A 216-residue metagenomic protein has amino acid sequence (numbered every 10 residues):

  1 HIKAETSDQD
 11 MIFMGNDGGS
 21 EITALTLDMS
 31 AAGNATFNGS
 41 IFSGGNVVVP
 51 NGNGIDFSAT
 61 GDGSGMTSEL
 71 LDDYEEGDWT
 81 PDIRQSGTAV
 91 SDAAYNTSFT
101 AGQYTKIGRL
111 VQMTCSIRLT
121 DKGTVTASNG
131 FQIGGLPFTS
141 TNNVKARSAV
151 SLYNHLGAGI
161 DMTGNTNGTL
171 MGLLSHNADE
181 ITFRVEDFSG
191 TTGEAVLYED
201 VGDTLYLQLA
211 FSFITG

Functional and structural regions predicted by a protein language model:
H1-V49, Q103, L110: Beta-strand-rich receptor-binding modules of extracellular spikes/adhesins
A4, G15-D17, A59, I83-A89 (+1 more regions): Short acidic, glycine-rich loop/turn motifs
G19-S20, A59-L70, D78-K106, S116-N142 (+1 more regions): Surface-exposed ligand/attachment interfaces on beta-rich extracellular proteins
L27, V111-C115, L136, F211: Residue-level detector of buried hydrophobic side-chain packing in well-ordered secondary-structure elements
A32-D92, T141-K145, Q208-G216: Glycine-rich, low-complexity segments
V47-V48, A101-T105, T169-H176: Short, exposed beta-strand/loop patches in secreted or surface proteins that constitute
F138-E186: Extracellular attachment/recognition segments
H176-G216: Domain-scale recognition of soluble eukaryotic interaction modules
